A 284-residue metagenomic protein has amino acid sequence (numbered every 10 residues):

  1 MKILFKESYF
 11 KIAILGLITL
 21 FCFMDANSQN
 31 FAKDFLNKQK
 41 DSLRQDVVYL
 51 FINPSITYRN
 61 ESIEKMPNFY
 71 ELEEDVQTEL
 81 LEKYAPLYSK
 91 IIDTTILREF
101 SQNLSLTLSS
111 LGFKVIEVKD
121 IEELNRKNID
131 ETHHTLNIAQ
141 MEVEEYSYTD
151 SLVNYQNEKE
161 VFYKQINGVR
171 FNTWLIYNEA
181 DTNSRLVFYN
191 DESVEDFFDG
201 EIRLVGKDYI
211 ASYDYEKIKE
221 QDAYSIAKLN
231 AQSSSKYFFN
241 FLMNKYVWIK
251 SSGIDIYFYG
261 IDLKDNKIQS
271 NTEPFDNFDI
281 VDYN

Functional and structural regions predicted by a protein language model:
M1-K33: Bacterial Sec-dependent N-terminal signal peptides
L4, I92-D93, L97-Q156: Short, solvent-exposed, polar/charged sequence segments at loop or secondary-structure edges
C22-D25, I116-I121, S233-N271: An exposure/low-complexity boundary signal
S28-S109, S251-N284: A structural "domain/chain start" motif
L36-Q39, E123-K127, E160-V161: Catalytic micro-motifs at enzyme active sites that drive phosphoryl/nucleotidyl and oxygen chemistry
N60-D93, Y148-G168, F198-D214: Mixed-charge, low-complexity intrinsically disordered segments
K83-S89, I176-D255: Short secondary-structure boundary motifs at beta->alpha junctions and helix caps
K127-D191, F278-Y283: Surface-exposed short loop/turn segments
